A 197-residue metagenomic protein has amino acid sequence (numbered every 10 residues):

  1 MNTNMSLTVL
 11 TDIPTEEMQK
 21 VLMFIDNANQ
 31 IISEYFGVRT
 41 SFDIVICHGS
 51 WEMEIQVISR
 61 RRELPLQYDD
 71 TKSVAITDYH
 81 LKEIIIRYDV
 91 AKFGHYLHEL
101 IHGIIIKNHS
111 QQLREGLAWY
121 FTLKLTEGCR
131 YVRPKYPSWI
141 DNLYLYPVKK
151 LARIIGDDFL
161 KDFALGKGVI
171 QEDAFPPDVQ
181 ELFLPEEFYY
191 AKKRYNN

Functional and structural regions predicted by a protein language model:
N2-T15: Acidic/histidine-rich, surface-exposed loop or edge segments in extracytoplasmic proteins
D12, P137-N197: Pan-zinc metallopeptidase signature
I13-D89: Auxiliary, metal-adjacent structural segments of Zn-dependent hydrolase domains
V21-F24, F93, L97, S110 (+1 more regions): Hydrophobic (often cysteine-bearing) scaffold residues that line and stabilize catalytic clefts of nucleotide/cofactor
G37, I105, L123-E127, R153: Sec-exported extracytoplasmic/periplasmic mature domains
K82-K92, E115-G116, Y120: An acidic intrinsically disordered interaction segment
G94-N108, W119: Active-site recognition of the HExxH zinc-binding catalytic motif
N108-Y146: Post-HExxH zinc-binding segment in Zn-dependent metallohydrolases
